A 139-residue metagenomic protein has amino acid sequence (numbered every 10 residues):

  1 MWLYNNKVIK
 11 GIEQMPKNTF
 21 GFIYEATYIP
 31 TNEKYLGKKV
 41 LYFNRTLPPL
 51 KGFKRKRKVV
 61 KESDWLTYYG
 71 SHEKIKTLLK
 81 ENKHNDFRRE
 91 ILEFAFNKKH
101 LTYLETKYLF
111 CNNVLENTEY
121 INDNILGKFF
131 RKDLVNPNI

Functional and structural regions predicted by a protein language model:
M1-I139: Structure-specific nucleic-acid interaction/processing domains
